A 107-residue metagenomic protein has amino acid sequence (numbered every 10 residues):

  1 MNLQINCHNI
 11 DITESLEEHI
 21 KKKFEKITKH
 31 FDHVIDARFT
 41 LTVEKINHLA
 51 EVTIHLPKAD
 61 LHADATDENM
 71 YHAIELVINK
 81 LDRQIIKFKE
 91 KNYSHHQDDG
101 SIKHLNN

Functional and structural regions predicted by a protein language model:
M1-N107: N-terminal, polar/charged subdomain of small-to-medium soluble alpha/beta proteins
